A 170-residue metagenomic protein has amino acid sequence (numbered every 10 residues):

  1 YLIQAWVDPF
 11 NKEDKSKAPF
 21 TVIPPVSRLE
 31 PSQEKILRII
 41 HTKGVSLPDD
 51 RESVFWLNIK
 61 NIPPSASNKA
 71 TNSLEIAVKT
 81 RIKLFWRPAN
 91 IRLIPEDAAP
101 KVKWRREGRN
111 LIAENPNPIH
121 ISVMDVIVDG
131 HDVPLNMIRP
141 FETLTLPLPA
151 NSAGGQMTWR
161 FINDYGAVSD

Functional and structural regions predicted by a protein language model:
Y1, A18, P25, Q33-K35 (+4 more regions): Envelope-exposed proteins and targeting segments
Y1-D14, P116-D132: Short acidic, flexible loop segments centered on an aromatic residue
S16-S46, D129-Q156: Intrinsically disordered, low-complexity Pro/Gly/Ser/Thr-rich segments with frequent PxxP/GP/PP motifs and embedded
K43-I91, A153-D170: Terminal connector regions
S67-T71, E96-D97, M124-D125: A short secondary-structure junction signal
A89-R106: Low-complexity, acidic Ser/Thr/Pro/Gly-rich terminal tails and inter-domain linkers that flank the onset of structured
N110-P116: Short edge beta-strand/loop segments characteristic of extracellular beta-sandwich folds
